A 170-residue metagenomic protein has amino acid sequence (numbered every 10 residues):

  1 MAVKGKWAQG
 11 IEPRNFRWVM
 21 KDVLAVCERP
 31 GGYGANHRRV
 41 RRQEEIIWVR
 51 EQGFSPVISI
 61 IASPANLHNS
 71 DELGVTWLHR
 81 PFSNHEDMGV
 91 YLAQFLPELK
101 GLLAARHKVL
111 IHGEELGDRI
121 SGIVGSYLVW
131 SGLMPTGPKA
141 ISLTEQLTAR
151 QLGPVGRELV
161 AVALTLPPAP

Functional and structural regions predicted by a protein language model:
M1-L110, I123-P170: Cys-dependent protein tyrosine phosphatase-like superfamily
G117-I123: Glycine-rich nucleophile elbow surrounding the catalytic serine of serine-hydrolase chemistry
